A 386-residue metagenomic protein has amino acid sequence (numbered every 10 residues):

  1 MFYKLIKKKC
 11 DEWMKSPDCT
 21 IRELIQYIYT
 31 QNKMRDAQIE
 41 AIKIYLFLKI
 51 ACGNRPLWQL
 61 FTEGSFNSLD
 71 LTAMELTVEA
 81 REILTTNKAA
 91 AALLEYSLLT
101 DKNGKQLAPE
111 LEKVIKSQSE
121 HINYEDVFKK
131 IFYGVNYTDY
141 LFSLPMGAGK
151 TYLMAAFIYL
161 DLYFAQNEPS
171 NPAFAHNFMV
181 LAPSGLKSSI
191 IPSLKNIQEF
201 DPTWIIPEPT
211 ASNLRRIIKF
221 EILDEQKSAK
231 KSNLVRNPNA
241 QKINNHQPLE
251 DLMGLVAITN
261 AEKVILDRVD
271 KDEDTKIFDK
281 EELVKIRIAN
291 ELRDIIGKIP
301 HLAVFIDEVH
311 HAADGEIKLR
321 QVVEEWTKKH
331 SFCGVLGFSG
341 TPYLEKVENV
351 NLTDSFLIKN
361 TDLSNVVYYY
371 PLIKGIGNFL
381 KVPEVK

Functional and structural regions predicted by a protein language model:
M1-K386: RecA-like P-loop NTPase motor core of helicase/translocase proteins
